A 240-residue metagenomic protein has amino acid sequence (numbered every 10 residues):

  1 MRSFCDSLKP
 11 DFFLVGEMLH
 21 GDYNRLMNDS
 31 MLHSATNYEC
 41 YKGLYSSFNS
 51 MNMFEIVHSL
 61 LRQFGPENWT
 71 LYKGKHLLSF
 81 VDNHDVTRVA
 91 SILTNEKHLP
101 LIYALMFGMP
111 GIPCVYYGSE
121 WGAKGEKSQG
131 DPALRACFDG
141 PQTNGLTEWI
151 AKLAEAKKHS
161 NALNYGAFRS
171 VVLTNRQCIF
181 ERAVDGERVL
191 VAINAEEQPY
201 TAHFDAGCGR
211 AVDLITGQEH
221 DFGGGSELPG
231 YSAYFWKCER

Functional and structural regions predicted by a protein language model:
M1-L71, L105, G122-K152, A156 (+2 more regions): Active-site-proximal helices and loops of the catalytic beta/alpha 8
K9, D85, P110-G111: Residue-level detector of structured alpha->beta connecting loops
D11-V15, H76-S79, P113-C114: Structural preference for beta-strand elements that scaffold enzyme active sites
M18, E39, V81, I215-Q218: Residues at the C-termini of beta-strands that transition into short coil/loop
M18-L19, F80-N83, S119-W121: Short, well-ordered beta-to-alpha junction loops that form the rim of enzyme active sites and present histidine/acidic
L71-T94: Active-site clefts of carbohydrate-active enzymes
E96-P100, P110-V115, S119-R240: Carbohydrate-interacting/catalytic domains
